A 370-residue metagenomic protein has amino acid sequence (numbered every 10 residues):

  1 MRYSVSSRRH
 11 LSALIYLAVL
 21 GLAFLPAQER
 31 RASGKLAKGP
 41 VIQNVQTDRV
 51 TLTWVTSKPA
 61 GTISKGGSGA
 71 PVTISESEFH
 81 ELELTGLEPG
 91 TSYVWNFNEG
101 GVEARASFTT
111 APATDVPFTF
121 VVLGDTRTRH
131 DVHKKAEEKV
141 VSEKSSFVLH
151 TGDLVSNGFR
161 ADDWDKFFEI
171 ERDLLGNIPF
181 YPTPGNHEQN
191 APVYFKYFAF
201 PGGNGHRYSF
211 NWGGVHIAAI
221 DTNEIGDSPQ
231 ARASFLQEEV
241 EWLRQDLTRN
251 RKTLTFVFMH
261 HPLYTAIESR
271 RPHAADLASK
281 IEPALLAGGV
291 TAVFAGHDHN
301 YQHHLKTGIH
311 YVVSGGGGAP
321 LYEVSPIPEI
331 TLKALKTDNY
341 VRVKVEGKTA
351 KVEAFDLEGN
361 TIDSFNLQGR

Functional and structural regions predicted by a protein language model:
Y3-L14: Bacterial N-terminal signal peptides that target proteins for export
I15-V122, R127, E138-E143, T255 (+1 more regions): Acidic, histidine-bearing metal-coordination/catalytic regions of metal-dependent phosphoesterases
P71, E76, E81-E83, S92-T109 (+5 more regions): Extended active-site neighborhood of metal-dependent phosphoesterases/phosphodiesterases
P117-R127, G214-E224, F256-H260, I309-G316 (+1 more regions): Active-site-proximal beta-strand elements of phosphoester/diester hydrolases
F118-T183, H187-Q189: Conserved, compact domain cores that house catalytic/ligand-binding motifs in diverse enzymes and effector modules
R127, N186-H187, H260, H297-H299: Histidine-centered divalent metal-coordination motifs
N250-I267: Short acidic, glycine-rich surface-loop motifs adjacent to enzyme active sites
